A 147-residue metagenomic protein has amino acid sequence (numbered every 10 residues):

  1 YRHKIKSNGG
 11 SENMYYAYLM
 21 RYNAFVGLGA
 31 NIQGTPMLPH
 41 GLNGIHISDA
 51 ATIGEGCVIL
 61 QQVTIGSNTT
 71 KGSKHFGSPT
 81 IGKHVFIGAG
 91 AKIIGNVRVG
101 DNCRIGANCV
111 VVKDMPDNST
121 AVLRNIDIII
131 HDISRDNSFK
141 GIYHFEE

Functional and structural regions predicted by a protein language model:
Y1-F25, I126, I133-E147: Terminal amphipathic alpha-helical/low-complexity segments used for targeting or macromolecular assembly
L28, Q33-G34, P39-H40, S48-D49 (+10 more regions): Left-handed beta-helix
H75, V85-I87, K113, H131-S134 (+1 more regions): Short alpha-helix boundary/capping motifs
